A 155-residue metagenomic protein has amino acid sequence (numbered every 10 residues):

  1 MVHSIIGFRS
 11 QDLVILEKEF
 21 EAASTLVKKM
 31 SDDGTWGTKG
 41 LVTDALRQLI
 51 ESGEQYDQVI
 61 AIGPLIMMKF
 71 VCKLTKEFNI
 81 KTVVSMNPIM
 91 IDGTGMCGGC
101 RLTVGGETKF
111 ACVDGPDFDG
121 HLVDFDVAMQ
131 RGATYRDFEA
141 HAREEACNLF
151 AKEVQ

Functional and structural regions predicted by a protein language model:
M1, L16-V27, R47-Y56, D117-Q155: Iron-sulfur (Fe-S) cluster-binding modules
M1-I91: FNR/FR-type flavoprotein reductase catalytic core
D32-G37, D57-I62, T108-F118, Y135-R136: Short, basic, helix/turn surface patches
T43-D44, K69, G95-G99, D124 (+1 more regions): Short amphipathic alpha-helical patches
L65, N87-D117, E145-F150: Local cysteine-cluster metal-coordination motifs and their immediate loop/turn environment, predominantly Fe-S cluster
L74, I80-K81, M96, C112 (+3 more regions): Alpha-helix boundary/interfacial micro-motifs
